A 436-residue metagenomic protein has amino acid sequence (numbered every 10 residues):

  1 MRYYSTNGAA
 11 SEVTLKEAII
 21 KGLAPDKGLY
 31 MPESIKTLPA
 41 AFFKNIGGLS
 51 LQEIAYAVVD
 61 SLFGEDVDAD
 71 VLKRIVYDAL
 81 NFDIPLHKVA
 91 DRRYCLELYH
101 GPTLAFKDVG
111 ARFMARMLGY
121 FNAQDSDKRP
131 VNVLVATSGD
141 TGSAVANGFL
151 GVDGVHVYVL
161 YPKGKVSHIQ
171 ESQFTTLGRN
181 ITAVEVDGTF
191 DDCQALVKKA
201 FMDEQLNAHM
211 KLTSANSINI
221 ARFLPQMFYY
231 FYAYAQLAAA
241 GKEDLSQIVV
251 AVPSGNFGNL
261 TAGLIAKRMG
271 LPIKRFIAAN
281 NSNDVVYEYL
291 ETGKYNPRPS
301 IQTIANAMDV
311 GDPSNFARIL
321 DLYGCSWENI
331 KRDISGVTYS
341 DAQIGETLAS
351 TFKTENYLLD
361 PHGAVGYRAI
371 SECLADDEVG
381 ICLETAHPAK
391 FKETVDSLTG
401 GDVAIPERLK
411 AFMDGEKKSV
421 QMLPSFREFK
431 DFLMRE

Functional and structural regions predicted by a protein language model:
M1-E436: PLP-dependent amino-acid enzyme catalytic core
